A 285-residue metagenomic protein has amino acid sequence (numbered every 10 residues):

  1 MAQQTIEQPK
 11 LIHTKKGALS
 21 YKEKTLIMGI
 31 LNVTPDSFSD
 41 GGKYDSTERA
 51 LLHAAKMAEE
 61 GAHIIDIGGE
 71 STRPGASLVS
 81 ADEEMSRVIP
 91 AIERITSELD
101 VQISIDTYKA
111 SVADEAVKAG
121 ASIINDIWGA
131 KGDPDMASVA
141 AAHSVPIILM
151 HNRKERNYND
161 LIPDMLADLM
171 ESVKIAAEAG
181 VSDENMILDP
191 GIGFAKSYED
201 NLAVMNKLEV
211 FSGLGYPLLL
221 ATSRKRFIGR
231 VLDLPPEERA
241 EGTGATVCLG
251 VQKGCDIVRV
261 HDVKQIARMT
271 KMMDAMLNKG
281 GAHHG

Functional and structural regions predicted by a protein language model:
A2-E23: N-terminal carbohydrate-binding accessory modules
I6-E7, T14-K15, S39-H53, T72-R94 (+5 more regions): Active-site-adjacent loop and "lid" segments of alpha/beta metabolic enzymes
I12, T25-M28, R49-L51, K56: N-terminal structural segment of carbohydrate-active enzymes
S20, L26-E48: N-terminal binding-site loop/beta-alpha segment at the start of enzyme catalytic domains that lines or forms
L31, G61, I124: Conserved hydrophobic/aromatic pocket- or pore-lining residues that grip, position, or stack substrates in active sites
L52-G68: Catalytic domains of carbohydrate-active enzymes, especially glycoside hydrolases
